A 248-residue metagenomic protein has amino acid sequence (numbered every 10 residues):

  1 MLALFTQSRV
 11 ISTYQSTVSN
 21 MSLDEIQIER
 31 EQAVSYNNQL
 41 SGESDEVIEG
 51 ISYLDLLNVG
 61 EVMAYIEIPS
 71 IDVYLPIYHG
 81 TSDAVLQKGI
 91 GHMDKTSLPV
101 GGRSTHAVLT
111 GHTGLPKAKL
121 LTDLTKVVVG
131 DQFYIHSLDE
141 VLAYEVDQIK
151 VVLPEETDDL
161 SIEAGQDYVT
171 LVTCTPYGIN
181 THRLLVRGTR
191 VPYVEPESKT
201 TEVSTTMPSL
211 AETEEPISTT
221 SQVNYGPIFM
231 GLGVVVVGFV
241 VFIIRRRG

Functional and structural regions predicted by a protein language model:
M1-G226, V240-I243: Solvent-exposed, non-transmembrane regions of membrane-associated and secreted proteins
Y225-V236: Hydrophobic H-region at the start of alpha-helical membrane spans
V236-G248: C-terminal membrane-anchoring or membrane-association module
